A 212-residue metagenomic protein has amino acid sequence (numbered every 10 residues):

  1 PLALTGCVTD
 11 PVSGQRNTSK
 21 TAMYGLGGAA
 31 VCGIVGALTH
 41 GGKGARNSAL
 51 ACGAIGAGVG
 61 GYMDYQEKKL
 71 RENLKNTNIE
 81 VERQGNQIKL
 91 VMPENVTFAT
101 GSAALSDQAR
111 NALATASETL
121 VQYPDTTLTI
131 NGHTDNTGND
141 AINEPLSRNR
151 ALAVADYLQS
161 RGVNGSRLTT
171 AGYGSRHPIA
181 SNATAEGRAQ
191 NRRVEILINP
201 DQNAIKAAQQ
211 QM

Functional and structural regions predicted by a protein language model:
A3-G6: C-terminal motif of bacterial Sec signal peptides marking the signal peptidase cleavage site
D10-R71: Short, low-complexity, glycine-enriched hydrophobic/amphipathic alpha-helices that associate with lipid bilayers
N17, L26-A29, G33, A49 (+5 more regions): Extracytoplasmic/secreted proteins, especially bacterial periplasmic and envelope-associated proteins
T39, I55, V59-M63, K75 (+3 more regions): Sec-exported extracytoplasmic/periplasmic mature domains
G56-V59, T97-L105, D140-N143: Second-shell loop/turn segments in exported
D64-N95: Amphipathic, membrane-active segments
N73, F98-G132, A155, Q159 (+3 more regions): Periplasmic peptidoglycan-binding/anchoring modules of Gram-negative envelope and division proteins
H133-A207: Periplasmic OmpA-like peptidoglycan-binding domain that tethers envelope proteins to the cell wall
